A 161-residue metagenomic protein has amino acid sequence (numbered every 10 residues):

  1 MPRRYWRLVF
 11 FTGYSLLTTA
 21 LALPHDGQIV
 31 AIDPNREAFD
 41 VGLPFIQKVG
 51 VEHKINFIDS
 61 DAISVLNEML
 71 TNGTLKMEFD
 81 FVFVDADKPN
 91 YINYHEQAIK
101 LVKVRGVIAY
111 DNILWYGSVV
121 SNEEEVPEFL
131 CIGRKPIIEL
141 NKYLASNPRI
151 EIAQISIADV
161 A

Functional and structural regions predicted by a protein language model:
M1-A161: S-adenosylmethionine/decaboxylated-SAM
